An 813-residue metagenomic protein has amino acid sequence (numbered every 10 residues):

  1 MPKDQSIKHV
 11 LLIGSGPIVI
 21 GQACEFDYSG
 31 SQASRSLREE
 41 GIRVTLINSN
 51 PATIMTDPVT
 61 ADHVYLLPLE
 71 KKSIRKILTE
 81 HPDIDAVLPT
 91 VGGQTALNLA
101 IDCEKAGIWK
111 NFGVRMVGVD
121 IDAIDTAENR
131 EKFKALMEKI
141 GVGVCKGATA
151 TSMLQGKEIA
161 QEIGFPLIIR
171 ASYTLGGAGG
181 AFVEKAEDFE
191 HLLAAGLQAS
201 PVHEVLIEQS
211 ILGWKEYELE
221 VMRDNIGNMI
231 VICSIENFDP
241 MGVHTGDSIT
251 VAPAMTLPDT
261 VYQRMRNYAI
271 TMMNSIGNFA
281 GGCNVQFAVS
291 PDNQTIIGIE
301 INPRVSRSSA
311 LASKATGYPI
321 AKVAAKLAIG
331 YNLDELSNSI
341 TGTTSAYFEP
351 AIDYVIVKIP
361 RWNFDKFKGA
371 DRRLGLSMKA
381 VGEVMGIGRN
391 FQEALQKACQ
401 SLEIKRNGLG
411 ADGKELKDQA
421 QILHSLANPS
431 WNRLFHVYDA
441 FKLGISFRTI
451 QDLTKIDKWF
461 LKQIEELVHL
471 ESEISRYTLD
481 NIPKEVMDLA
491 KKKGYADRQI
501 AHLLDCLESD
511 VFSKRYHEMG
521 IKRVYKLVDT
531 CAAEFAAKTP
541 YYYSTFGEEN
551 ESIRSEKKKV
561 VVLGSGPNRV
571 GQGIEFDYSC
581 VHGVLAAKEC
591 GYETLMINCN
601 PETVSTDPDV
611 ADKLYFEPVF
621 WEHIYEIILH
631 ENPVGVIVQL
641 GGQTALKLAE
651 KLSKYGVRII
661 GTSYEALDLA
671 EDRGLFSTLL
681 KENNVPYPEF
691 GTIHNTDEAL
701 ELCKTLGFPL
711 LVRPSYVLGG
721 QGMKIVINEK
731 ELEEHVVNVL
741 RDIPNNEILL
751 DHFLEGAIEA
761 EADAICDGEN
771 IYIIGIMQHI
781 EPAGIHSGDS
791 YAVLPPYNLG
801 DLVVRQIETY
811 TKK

Functional and structural regions predicted by a protein language model:
P2, K8, G14-P17, D27 (+24 more regions): ATP-dependent carboxylate activation and anion-phosphoryl transfer catalytic cores that bind Mg-ATP to form
I13-S29, L563-Q572: N-terminal catalytic cores of NTP/NDP-binding nucleotidyl/phosphoryl-transfer enzymes
S36-I42, Q161, K704: N- or domain-start disorder-to-order transition segments that initiate the globular core
I47, P89-T90, V119, G147-A150 (+6 more regions): Structural motif
V59, N111-G180, T662-M723: A conserved helix-loop-beta module that forms one wall/lid of the active-site cleft in ATP-utilizing catalytic domains
V59-D62, L66-G143, D612, E622-P686: Conserved N-proximal alpha/beta basic substrate-recognition cap immediately N-terminal to, or forming the N-lobe
Q499-E551: C-terminal amphipathic alpha-helical interaction region
